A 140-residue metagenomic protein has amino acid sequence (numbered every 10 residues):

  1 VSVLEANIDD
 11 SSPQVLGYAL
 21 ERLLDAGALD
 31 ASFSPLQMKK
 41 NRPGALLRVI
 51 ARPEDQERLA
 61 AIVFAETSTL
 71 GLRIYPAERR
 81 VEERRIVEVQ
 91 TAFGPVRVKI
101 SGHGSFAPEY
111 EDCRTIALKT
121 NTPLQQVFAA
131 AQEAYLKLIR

Functional and structural regions predicted by a protein language model:
V1-R140: Long, contiguous binding/interaction regions
